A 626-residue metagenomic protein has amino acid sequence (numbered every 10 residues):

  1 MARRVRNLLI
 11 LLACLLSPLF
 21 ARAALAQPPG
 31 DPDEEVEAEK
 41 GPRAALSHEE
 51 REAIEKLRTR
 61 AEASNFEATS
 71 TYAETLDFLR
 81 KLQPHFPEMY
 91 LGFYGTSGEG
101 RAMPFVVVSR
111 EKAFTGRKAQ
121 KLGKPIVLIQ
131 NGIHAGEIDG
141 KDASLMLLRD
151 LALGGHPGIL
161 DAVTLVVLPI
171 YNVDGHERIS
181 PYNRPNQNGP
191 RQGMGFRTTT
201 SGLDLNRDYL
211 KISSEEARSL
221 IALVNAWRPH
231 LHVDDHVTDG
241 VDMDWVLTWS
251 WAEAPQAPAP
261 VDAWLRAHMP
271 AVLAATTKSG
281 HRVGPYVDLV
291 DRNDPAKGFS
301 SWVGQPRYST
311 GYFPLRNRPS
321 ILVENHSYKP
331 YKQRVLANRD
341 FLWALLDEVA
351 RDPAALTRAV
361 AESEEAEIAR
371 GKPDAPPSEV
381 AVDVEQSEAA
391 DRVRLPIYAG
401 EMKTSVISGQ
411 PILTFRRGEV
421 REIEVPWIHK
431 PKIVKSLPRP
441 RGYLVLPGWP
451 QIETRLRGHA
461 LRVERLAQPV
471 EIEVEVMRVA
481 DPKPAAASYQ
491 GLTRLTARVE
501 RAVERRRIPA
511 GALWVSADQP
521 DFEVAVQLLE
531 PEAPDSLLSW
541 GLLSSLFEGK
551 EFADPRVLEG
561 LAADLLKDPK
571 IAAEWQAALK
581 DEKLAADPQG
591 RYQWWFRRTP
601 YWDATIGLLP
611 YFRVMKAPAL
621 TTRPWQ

Functional and structural regions predicted by a protein language model:
L9-L19: Bacterial N-terminal signal peptides
A21-A26: Boundary at the C-terminal end of the N-terminal hydrophobic targeting segment
Q27-Y72, L76-D77: N-terminal pre-domain segments of enzymes
R51-E67, I129-N131, L203-D204, K432-P438: Acidic/histidine-rich, surface-exposed loop or edge segments in extracytoplasmic proteins
A73-V127: Soluble metallo-hydrolase cores and metallopeptidase-like ectodomains found primarily in the secretory/periplasmic
K121-I133, I138-R307: Active-site/substrate-binding loop(s) of hydrolase catalytic cores
L289-V474, R478-V479: Hard-cation-handling environments
D521-V524, E532-Q626: Accessory, solvent-exposed terminal regions and/or long lumenal/extracellular loops of proteins
